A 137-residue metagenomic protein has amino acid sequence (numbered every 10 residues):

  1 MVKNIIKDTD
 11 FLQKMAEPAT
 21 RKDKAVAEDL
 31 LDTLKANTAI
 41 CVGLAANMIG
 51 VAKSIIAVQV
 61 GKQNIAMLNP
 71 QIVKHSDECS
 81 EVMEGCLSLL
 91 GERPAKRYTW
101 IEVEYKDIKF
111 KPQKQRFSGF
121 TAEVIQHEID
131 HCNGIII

Functional and structural regions predicted by a protein language model:
M1-I137: Positively charged
